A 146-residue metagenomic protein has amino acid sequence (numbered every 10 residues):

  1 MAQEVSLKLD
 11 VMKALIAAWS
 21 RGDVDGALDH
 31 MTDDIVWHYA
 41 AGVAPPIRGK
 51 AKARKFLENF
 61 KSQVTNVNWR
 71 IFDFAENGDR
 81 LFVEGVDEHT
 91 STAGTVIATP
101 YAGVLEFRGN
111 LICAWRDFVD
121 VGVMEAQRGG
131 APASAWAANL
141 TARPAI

Functional and structural regions predicted by a protein language model:
M1-V5, G42-G49, G94: Alpha-helix initiation/capping motif
A2-E4, D10, E58-I146: A beta-strand edge to alpha-helix "cap/lid" segment located at domain peripheries
A2-H30, I146: Short acidic-aromatic low-complexity motifs
M12-L15, A27-L28, I35, G49 (+4 more regions): Hydrophobic pocket/interface hotspot
L15-A18, H38, H89: Alpha-helix C-capping/helix-to-loop hinge sites
D25-G78: A solvent-exposed, acidic/Ser-Thr-rich amphipathic alpha-helical stretch
